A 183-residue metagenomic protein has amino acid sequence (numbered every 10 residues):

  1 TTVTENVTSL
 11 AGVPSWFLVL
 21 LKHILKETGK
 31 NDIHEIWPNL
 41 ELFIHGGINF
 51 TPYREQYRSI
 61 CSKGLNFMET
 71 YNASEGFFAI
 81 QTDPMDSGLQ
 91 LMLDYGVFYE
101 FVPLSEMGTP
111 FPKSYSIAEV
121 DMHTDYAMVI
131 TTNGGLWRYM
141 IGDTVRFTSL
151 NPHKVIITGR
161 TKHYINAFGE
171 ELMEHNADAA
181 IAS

Functional and structural regions predicted by a protein language model:
T1-S183: Active-site glycine/GP-rich loop and adjacent strand/helix microenvironment that borders small-molecule binding pockets
